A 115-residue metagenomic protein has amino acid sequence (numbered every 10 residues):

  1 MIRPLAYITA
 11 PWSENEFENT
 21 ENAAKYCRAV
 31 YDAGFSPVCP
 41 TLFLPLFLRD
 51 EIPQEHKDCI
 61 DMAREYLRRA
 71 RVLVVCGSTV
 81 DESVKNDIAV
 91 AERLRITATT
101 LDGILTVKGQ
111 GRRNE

Functional and structural regions predicted by a protein language model:
M1-E115: Catalytic phosphate/metal-binding cores of nucleic-acid and nucleotide-processing enzymes, i.e., regions that mediate
